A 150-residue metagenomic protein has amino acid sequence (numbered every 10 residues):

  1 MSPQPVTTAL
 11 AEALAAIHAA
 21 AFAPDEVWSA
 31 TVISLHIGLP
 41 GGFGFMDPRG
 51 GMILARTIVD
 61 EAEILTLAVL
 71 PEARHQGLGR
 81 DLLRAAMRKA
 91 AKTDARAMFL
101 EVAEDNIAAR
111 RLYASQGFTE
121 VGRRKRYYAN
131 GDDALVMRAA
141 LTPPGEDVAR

Functional and structural regions predicted by a protein language model:
P3-P5, T119-E120: Short secondary-structure junctions
P5-Q76, R80-T93, A140-R150: Acetyl-CoA-dependent GNAT
V69, A103-E104: Short amphipathic helical patch at the helix-1/turn junction of helix-turn-helix
L83, D105-A109, R126-G131: Short glycine/proline-centered loop/turn elements that form peptide/ligand docking sites
A90-E101, R124: Conserved GNAT acetyl-CoA-binding A-motif
A97, A103, D133, R138-A140 (+1 more regions): Conserved catalytic core of the tyrosine transesterase superfamily
E101, T119-L135: Conserved catalytic-core motifs of GNAT/GCN5-like acyltransferases
Y113, F118, M137: Conserved active-site tyrosine of GNAT-family acetyltransferases
